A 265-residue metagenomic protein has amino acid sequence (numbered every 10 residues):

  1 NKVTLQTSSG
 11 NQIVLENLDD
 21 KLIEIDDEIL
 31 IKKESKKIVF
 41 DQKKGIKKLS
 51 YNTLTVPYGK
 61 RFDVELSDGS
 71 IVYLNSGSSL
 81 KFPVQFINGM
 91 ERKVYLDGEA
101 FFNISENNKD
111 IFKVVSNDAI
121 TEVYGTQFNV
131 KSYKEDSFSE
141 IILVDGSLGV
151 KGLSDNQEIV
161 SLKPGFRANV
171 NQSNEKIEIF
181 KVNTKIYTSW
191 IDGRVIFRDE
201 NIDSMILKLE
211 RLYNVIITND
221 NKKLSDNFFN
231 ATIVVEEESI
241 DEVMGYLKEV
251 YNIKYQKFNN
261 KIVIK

Functional and structural regions predicted by a protein language model:
N1-K265: A residue-level detector for the "anchor" residue at the start of short, highly conserved motifs
